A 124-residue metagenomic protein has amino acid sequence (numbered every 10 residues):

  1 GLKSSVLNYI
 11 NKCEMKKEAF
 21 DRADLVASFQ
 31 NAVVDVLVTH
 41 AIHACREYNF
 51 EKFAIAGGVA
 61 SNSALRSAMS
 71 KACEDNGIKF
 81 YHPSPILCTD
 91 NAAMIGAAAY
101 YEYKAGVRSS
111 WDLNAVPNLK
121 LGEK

Functional and structural regions predicted by a protein language model:
G1-K124: Acidic, glycine-enriched active-site microenvironments
